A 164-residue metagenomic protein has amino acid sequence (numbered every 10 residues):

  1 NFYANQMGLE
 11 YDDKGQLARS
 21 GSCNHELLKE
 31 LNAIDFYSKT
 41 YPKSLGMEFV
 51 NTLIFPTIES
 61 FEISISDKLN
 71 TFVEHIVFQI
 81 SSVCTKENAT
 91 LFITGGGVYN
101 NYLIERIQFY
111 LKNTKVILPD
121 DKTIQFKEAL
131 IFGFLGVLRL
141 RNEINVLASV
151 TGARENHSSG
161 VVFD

Functional and structural regions predicted by a protein language model:
N1-V77, N88, R141-N142, T151-D164: Conserved ATP-utilizing enzyme core subdomain
K14, I93-T94, L118-P119: Thr-Gly-centered strand-to-loop micro-motif
F49-P56, Y102-N113: Acidic-glycine-rich active-site phosphate/pyrophosphate-binding loop
V77-T85, V137: Generic structural signal for well-ordered alpha-helical scaffold segments
A89-Q108: Glycine-rich phosphate-binding loops at beta-strand->alpha-helix junctions
Q108-I131: Conserved phosphate-binding/catalytic loops in two-lobed NTP-binding clefts
K122, A148-A153: Short proline/glycine-enriched turn/loop segments at secondary-structure junctions
L135-V146: Alpha-helix capping/hinge segments and adjacent helical runs
